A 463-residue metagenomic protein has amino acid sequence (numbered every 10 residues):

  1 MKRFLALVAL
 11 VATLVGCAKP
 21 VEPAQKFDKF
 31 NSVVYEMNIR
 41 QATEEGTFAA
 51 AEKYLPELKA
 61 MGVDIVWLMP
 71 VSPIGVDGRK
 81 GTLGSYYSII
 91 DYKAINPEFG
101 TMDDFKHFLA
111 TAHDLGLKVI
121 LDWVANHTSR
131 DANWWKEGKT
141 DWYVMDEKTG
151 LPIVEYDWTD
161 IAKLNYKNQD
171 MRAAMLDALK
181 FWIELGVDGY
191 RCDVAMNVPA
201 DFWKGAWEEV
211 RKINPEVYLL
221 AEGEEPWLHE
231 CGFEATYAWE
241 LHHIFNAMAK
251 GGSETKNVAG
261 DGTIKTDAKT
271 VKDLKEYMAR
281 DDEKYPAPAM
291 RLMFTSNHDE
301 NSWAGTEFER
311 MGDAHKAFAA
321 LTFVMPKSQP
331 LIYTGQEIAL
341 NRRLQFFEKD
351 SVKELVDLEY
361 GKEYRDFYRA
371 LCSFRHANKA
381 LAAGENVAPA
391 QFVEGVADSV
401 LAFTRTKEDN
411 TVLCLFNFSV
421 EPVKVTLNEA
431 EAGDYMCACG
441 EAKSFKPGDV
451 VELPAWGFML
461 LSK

Functional and structural regions predicted by a protein language model:
V15-G16: C-terminal motif of bacterial Sec signal peptides marking the signal peptidase cleavage site
P20-D64, P70-L185, G205-N214, Y218 (+1 more regions): Substrate-binding/active-site clefts of carbohydrate-active enzymes
W67-G81, D122-D131, D193-P199, E222-P226 (+2 more regions): Short, solvent-exposed turn/loop segments enriched in Gly/Ser/Thr/Pro and often Arg
D193-A287, R291, L321-V324, A339-F374 (+2 more regions): Active-site-proximal helices and loops of the catalytic beta/alpha 8
P286-E309: Active-site clefts of carbohydrate-active enzymes
Q391-N428: Carbohydrate-binding surface patches
P422-E441: Beta-strand-rich binding/interaction modules
K446-K463: C-terminal beta-strand-rich structural cap/linker in extracellular carbohydrate-active enzymes
